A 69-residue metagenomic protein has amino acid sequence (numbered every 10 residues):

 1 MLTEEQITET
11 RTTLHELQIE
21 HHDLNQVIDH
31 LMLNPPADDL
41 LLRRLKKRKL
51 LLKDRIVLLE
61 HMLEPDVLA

Functional and structural regions predicted by a protein language model:
T8-A69: Amphipathic, hydrophobic secondary-structure cores in small proteins
